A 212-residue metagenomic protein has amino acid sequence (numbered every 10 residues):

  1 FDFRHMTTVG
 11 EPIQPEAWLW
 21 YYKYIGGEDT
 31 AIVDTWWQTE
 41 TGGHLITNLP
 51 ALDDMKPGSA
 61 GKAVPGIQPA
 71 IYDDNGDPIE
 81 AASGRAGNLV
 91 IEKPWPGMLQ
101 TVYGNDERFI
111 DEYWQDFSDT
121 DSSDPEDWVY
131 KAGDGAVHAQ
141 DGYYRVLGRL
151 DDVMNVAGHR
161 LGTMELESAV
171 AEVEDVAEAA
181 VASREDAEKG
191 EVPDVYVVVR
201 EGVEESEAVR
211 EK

Functional and structural regions predicted by a protein language model:
F1-D2, V64-G66, G84, R149 (+1 more regions): Short, solvent-exposed loop/turn segments at the edges of secondary structure
F1-P57, Q68, P78-E80, N88 (+1 more regions): Gly/Ser/Thr-rich phosphate-binding loop
D2, G66, R108, D175-E178: Glycine-centered tight turns that cap/initiate beta-strands
G10, W37, G61, D134 (+1 more regions): Active-site glycine-centered loops adjacent to acidic/histidine catalytic or metal-binding residues that shape
L52-S59, D121-P125: Short, P/G- and charge-enriched loop/turn segments at secondary-structure junctions
K62-G66, D77-T120, L161: Conserved ATP/PPi-binding loop(s) of AMP-dependent carboxylate-activating enzymes
Q68, D73-D77, Q140-D141, A157: Residue-level recognition of short loop/turn positions
W95, Q100-T101, D127-W128, G133-K212: AMP-binding/adenylate-forming catalytic core of the ANL superfamily
